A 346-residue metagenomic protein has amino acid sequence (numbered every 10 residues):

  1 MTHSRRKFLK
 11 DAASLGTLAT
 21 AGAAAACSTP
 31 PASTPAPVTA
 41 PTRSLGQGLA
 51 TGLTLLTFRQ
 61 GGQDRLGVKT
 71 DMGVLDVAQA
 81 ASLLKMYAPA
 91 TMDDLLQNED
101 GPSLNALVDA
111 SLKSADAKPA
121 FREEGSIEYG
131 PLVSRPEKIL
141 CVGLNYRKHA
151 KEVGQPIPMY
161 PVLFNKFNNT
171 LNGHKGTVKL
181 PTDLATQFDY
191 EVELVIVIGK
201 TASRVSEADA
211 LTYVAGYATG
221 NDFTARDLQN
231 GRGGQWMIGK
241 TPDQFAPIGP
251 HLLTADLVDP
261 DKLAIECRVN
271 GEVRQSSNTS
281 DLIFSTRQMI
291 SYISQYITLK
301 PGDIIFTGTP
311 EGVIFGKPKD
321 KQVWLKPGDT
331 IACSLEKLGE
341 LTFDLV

Functional and structural regions predicted by a protein language model:
M1-T17: N-terminal secretory signal peptides and thylakoid transit peptides that target proteins across membranes
R5, A12, T29-P161, T330: N-terminal non-catalytic cap/leader segment that marks the start of a structured domain
A25-A26: C-terminal motif of bacterial Sec signal peptides marking the signal peptidase cleavage site
R43-G46, L56, Y129-P131, K151-G154 (+5 more regions): A generic local secondary-structure boundary/capping motif
R43-L45, R226-V346: Catalytic-pocket segment enriched in acidic/His residues
K69, I157-H174, Y190, P327-E336: Structural signature of FAD isoalloxazine-binding scaffolds in flavoprotein oxidoreductases
L144, K166-N168, K175, T182 (+7 more regions): Short, structured patches in soluble enzyme cores that scaffold and shape functional sites
